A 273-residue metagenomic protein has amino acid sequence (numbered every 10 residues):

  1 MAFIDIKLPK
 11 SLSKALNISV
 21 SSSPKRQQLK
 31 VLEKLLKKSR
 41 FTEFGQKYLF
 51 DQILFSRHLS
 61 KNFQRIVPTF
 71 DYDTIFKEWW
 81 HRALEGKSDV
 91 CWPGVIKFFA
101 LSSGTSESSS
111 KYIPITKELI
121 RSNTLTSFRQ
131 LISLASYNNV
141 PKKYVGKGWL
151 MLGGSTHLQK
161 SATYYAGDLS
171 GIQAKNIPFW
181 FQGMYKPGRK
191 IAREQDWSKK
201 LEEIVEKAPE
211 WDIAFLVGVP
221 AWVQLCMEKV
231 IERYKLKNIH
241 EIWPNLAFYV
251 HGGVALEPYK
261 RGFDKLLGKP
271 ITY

Functional and structural regions predicted by a protein language model:
M1-Y273: Active-site phosphate/ATP/adenylate-binding loop shared across adenylate-forming ligases
